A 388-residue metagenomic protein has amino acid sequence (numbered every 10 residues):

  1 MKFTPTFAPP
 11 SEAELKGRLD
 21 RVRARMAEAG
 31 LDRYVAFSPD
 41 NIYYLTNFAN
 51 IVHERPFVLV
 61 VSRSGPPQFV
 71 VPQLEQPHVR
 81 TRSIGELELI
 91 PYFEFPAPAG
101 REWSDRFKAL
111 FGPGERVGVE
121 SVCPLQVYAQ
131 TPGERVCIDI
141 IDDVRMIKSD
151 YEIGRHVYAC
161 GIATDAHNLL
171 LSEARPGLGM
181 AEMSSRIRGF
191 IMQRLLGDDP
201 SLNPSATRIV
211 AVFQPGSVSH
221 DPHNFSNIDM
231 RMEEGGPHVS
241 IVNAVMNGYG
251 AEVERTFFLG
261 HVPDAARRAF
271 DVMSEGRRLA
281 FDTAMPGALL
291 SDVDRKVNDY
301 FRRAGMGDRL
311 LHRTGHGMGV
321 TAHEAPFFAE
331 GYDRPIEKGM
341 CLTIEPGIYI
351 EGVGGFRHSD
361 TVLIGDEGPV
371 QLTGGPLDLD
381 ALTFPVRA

Functional and structural regions predicted by a protein language model:
M1-A388: Active-site neighborhoods and metal-handling regions in enzymes and metal-associated proteins
